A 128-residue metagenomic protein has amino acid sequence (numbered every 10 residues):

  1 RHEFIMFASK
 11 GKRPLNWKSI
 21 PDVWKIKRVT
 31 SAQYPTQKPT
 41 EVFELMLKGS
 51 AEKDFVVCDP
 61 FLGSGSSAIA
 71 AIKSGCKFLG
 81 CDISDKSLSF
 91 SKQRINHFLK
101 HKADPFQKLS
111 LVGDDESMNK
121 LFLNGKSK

Functional and structural regions predicted by a protein language model:
R1-H2, Q33: Short linear motifs at secondary-structure transitions and domain/linker junctions
H2-N16: Conserved beta strand-loop-helix elements of the APE1-like EEP
K12-K128: S-adenosyl-L-methionine-dependent nucleic acid methyltransferase catalytic domains
